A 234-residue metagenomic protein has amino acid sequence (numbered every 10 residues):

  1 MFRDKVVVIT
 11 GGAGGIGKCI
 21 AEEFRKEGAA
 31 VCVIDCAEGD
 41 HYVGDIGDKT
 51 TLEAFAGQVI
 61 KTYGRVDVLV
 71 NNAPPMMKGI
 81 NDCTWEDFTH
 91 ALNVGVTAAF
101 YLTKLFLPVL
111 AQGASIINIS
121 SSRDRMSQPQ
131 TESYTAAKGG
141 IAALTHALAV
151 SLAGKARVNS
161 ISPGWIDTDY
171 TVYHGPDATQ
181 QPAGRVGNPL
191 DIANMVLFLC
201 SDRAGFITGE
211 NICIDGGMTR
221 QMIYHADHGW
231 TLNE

Functional and structural regions predicted by a protein language model:
F2-V31: Canonical Rossmann dinucleotide-binding motif of NAD(H)/NADP(H)-dependent dehydrogenases/reductases, specifically
N72-M77, G217: Conserved NAD(P)H cofactor-binding loop of Rossmann-fold oxidoreductase domains
G79-L92, D177: Substrate-binding pocket helix/loop in short-chain dehydrogenase/reductase
T103, A137, T145: Active-site helix of classical SDR
P108, A149-G154, G205: Alpha-helical segment proximal to the catalytic Tyr-Lys
S160-I161, G175-I207, I214-G216: C-terminal helical subdomain
T208-E234: Short C-terminal tail/terminal secondary-structure segment of NAD(P)H-dependent dehydrogenase/reductase domains
